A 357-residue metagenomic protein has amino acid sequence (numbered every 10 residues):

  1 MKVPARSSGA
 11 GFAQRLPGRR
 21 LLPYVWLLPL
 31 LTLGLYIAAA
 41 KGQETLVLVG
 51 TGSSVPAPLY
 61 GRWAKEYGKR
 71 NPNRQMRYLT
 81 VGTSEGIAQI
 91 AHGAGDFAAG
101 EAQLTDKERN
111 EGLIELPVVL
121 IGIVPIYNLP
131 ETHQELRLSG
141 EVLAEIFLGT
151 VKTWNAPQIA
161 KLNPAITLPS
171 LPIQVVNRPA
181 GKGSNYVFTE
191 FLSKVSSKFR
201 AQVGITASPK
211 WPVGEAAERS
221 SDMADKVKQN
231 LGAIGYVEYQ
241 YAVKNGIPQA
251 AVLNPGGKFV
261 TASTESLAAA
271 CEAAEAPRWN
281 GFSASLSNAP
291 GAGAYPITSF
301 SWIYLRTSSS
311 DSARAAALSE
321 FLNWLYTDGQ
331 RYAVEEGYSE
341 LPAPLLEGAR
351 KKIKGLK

Functional and structural regions predicted by a protein language model:
M1-R20: N-terminal secretory signal peptides that target proteins for export/translocation
K2, L27-L30, G42-E44: A generic N-terminal leader/anchor concept
P4-R6, W26, A38: N-terminal non-cleavable signal-anchor helices
L16, Y24, Q43-T45: Compositionally biased, intrinsically disordered low-complexity segments enriched in polar/proline residues
P23-Y36: Bacterial N-terminal signal peptides
A38-K357: Flexible loop/hinge segments at secondary-structure junctions
